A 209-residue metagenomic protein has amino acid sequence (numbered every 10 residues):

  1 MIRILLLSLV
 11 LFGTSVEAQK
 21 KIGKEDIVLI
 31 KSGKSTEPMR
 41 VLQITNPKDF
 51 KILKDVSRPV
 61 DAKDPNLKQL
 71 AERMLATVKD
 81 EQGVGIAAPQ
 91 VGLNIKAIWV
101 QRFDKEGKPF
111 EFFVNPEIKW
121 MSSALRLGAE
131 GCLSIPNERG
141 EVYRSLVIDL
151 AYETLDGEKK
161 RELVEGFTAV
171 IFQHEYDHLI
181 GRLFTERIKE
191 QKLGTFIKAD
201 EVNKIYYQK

Functional and structural regions predicted by a protein language model:
I4-F12: Sec-dependent N-terminal signal peptides
L5, E17-A18: Intrinsically disordered, low-complexity regulatory segments in tyrosine-phosphorylation signaling proteins
A18-K209: Positively charged
